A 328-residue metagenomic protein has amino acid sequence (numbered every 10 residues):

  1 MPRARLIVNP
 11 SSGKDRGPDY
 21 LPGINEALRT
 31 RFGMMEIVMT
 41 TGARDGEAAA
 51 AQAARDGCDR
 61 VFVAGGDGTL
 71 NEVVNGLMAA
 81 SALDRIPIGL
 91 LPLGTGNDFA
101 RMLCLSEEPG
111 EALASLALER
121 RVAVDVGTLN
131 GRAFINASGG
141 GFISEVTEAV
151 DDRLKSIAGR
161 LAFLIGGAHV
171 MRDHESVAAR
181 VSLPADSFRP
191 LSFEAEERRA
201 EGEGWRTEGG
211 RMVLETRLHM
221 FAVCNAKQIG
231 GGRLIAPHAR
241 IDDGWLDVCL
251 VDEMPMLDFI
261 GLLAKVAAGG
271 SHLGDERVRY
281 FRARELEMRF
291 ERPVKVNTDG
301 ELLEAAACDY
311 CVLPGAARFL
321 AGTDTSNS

Functional and structural regions predicted by a protein language model:
M1-A64, N71: ATP/NTP phosphate-donor binding region
P18-Y20, V74-L77, R101-L103, E148 (+1 more regions): Short amphipathic alpha-helical segments
R31, T40, R55, M78-E197 (+2 more regions): Catalytic core of DAGKc-family lipid kinases
G46, G68-V73, D98-F99, V124: Short glycine/serine/threonine-rich phosphate/pyrophosphate-binding segments that cradle anionic phosphate groups
G139, I143, A222-P237, L302: Glycine-rich phosphate/pyrophosphate-binding beta-alpha loops
E208-G209, E215, L234, R240-L246 (+1 more regions): ATP/nucleoside-binding phosphotransfer catalytic cores, i.e., glycine-rich phosphate-binding loops
